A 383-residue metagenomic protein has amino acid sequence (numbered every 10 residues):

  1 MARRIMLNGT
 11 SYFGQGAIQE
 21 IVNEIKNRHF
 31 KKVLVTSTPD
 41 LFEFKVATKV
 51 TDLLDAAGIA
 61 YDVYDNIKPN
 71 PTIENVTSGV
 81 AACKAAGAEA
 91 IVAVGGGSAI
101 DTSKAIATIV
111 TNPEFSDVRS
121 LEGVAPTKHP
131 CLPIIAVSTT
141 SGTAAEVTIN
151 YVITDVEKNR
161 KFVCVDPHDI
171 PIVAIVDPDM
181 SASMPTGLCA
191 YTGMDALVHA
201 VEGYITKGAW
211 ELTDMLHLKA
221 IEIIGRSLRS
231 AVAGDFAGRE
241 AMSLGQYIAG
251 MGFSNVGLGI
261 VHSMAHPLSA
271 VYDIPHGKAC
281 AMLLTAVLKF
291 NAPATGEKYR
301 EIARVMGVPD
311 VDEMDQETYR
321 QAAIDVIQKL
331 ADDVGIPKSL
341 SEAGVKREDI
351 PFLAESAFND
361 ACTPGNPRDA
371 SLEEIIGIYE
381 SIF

Functional and structural regions predicted by a protein language model:
M1-A90, L340: ATP/NTP phosphate-donor binding region
I18-I21, E43-V46, I73-V76, A99-S103 (+3 more regions): Short glycine/serine/threonine-rich phosphate/pyrophosphate-binding segments that cradle anionic phosphate groups
E74-D179: Glycine/threonine-rich beta-strand-loop-alpha-helix active-site module that forms ligand/phosphate-binding
G142, Y247-C280, D360-P364: Glycine-rich phosphate/pyrophosphate-binding beta-alpha loops
N150-V256: Carboxylate- and glycine-rich phosphate/diphosphate-binding segment that chelates Mg2+/Mn2+
V271-D349: Gly/Pro-rich interdomain helix-loop hinge
K346-F383: Short, amphipathic C-terminal "tail helix"
